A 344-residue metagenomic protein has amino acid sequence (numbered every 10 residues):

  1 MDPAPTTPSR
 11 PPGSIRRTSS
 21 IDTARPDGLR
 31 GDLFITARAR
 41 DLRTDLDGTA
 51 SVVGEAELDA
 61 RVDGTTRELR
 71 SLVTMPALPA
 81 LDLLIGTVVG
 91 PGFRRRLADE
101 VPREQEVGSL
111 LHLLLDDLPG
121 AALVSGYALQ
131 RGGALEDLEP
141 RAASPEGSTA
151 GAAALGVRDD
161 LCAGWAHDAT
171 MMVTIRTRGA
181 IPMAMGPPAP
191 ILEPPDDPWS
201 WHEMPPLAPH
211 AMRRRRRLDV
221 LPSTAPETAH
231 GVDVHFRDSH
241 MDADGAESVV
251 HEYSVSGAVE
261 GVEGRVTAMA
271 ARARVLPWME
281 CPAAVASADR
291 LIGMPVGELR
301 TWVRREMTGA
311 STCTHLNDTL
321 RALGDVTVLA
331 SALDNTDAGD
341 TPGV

Functional and structural regions predicted by a protein language model:
D2-P190, H240-V344: Active-site- and interface-proximal helix/loop "cap" or "latch" segments in soluble metabolic and energy-transducing
A169-V249: Long, positively charged binding patches that form subdomain-scale interaction surfaces for polyanionic ligands
